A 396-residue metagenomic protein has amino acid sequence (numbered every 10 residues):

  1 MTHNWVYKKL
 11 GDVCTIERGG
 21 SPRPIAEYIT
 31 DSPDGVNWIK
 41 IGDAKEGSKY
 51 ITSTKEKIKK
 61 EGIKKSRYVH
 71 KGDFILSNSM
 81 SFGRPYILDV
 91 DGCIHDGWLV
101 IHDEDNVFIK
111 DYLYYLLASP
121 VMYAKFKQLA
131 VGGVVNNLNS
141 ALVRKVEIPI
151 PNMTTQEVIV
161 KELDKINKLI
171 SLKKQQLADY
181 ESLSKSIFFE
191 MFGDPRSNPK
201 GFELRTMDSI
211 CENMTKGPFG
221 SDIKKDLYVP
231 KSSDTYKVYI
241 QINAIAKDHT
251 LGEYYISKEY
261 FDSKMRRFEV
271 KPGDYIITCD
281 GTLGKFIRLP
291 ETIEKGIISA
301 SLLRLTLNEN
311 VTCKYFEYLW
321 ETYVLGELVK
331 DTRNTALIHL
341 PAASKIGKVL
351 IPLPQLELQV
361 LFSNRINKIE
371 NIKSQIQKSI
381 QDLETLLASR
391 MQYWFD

Functional and structural regions predicted by a protein language model:
M1-P22, K145-V160, Q176-S186, E190-D222 (+3 more regions): Non-catalytic DNA-recognition/assembly elements of restriction-modification systems
H3, N78-S79, G92-L99, F108-D111 (+5 more regions): A short glycine-rich beta-alpha junction/loop motif
G11-Y28, G42-K71, D208-V229, N243-P272: Sequence-specific dsDNA recognition surfaces
R23-I25, K45-E56, F74-H95, L99 (+8 more regions): Short, ligand-facing micro-motifs at secondary-structure edges
N37-K40, K64-S77, R84, Y115 (+4 more regions): Polybasic, glycine- and aromatic-enriched phosphate-binding surface used to engage nucleic acids
I58, I63-K64, D89, G133 (+3 more regions): A structural connector/turn signal
D103-N106, V121, T292, L307-N310 (+1 more regions): Short loop segments at secondary-structure junctions
